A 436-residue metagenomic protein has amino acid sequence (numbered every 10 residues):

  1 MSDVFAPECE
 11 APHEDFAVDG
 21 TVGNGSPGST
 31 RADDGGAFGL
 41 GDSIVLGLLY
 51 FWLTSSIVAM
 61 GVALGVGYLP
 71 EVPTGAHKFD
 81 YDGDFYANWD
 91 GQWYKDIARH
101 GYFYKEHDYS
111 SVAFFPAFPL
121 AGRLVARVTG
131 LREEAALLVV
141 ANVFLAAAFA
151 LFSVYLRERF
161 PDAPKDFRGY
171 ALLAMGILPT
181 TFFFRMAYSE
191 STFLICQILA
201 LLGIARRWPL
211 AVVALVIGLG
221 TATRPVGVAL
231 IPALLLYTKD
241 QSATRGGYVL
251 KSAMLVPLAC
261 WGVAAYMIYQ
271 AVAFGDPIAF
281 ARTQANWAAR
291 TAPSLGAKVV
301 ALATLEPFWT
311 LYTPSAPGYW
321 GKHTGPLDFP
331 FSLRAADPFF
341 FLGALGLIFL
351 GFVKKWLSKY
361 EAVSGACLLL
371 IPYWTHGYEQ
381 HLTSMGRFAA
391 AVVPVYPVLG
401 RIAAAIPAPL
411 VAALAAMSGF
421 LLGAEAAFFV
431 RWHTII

Functional and structural regions predicted by a protein language model:
V18, F160-K165, A200-A211, T238-S242 (+1 more regions): Membrane-interface transmembrane helices that cradle and orient dolichyl/undecaprenyl
S55-V72, Y86-A87, G227, I231-L350 (+1 more regions): Membrane-lumen/periplasm interface segments of specific transmembrane helices in polyprenyl phosphate-linked
F85-F103, H107-G130, L302-A303: Short hydrophobic/aromatic helix or loop-helix immediately within or flanking a transmembrane segment in polytopic
V112-P116, L120, V128-A150, P330-F339: Loop-to-helix entry region of an early transmembrane alpha helix in multi-pass inner-membrane enzymes
L124, A136-F160, G343-L350: Transmembrane-helix motifs of polytopic, lipid-linked glycan transferases
R132-A135, F152-I177, S358-V363: Transmembrane-helix signature of polytopic, membrane-embedded enzymes that assemble or transfer cell-envelope glycans
V140-F144, Y170-L199, G203-I204, G220-P232 (+1 more regions): Multi-pass, polyprenyl lipid-linked donor-dependent membrane glycosyltransferases
V256-C260, A405-T434: Signature aromatic-anchored transmembrane alpha helix within multi-pass, membrane-resident enzymes that catalyze glycan
